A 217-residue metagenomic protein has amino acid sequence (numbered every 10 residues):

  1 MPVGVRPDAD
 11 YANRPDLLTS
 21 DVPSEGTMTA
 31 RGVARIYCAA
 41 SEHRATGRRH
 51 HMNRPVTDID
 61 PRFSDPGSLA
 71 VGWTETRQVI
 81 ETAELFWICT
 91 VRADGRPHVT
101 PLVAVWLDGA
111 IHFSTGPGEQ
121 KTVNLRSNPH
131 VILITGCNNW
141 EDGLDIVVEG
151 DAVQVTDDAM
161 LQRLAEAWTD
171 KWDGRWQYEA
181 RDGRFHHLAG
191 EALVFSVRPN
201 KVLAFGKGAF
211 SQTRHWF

Functional and structural regions predicted by a protein language model:
D10-D16, P23: Short, low-complexity, charge-dense intrinsically disordered segments
S20-M28, V33-A34: Intrinsically disordered, low-complexity segments enriched in serine/proline and basic residues
H43: Cationic, low-complexity basic patches in intrinsically disordered or flexible, solvent-exposed regions
R49-A70, L144-F217: Charged, gly/pro-rich active-site loop segments
P61-W87: Short, basic/aromatic recognition patches
A83-P117, V123-L125, V131-G136, L144-V148: Short beta-strand segments
